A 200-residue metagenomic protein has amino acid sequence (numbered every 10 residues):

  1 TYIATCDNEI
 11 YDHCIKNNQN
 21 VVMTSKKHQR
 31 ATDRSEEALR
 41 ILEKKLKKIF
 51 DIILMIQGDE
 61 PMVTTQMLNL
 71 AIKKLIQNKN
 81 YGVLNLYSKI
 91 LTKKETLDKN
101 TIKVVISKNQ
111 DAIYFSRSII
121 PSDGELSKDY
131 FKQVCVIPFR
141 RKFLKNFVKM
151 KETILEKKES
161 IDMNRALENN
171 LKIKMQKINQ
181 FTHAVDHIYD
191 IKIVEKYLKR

Functional and structural regions predicted by a protein language model:
Y2, N8-K73: Short phosphate-binding loop-to-helix
T5-C6, G58, V63, F139 (+2 more regions): A conserved hydrophobic position in a structured secondary element of the catalytic/binding core that shapes
N20, D111, K172-K174: Conserved beta-strand segments of alpha/beta enzyme cores
K48-F50, K79-Y81, L171: Short, high-confidence coil segments that cap the C-terminus of an alpha-helix and link into the following beta-strand
V63-T153: Conserved core of the sugar-phosphate nucleotidyltransferase
L126-R200: Conserved alpha/beta core of the MobA/IspD/sugar-nucleotide pyrophosphorylase nucleotidyltransferase superfamily
